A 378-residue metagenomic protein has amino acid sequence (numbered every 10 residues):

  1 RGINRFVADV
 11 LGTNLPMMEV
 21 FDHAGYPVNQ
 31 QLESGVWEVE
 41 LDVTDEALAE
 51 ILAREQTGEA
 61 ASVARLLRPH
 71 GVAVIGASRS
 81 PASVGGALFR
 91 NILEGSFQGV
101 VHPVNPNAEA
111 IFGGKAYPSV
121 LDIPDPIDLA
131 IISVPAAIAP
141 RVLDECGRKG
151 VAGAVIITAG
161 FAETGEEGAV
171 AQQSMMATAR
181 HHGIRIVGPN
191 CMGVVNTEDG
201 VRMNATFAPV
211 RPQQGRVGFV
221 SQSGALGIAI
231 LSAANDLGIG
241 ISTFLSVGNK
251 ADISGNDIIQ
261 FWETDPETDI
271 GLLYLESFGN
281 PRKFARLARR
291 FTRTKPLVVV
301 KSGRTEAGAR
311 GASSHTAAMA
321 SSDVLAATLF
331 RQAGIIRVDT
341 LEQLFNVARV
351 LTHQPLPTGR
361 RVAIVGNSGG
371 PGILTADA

Functional and structural regions predicted by a protein language model:
G2-L11: Conserved GNAT acetyl-CoA-binding A-motif
R5, V28, G153-A154: A short hydrophobic/small-residue beta-strand
L11-Q30: Conserved active-site alpha-helix within GNAT-family acetyltransferase domains
Q30-L32, V43-E46: Extended acidic/polar, glycine-enriched regions that form or flank non-catalytic beta-rich accessory modules
E38-D42: Short C-terminal beta-strand
T44-A378: Catalytic-core regions of core metabolic enzymes, especially those transforming organic acids/acyl-group intermediates
